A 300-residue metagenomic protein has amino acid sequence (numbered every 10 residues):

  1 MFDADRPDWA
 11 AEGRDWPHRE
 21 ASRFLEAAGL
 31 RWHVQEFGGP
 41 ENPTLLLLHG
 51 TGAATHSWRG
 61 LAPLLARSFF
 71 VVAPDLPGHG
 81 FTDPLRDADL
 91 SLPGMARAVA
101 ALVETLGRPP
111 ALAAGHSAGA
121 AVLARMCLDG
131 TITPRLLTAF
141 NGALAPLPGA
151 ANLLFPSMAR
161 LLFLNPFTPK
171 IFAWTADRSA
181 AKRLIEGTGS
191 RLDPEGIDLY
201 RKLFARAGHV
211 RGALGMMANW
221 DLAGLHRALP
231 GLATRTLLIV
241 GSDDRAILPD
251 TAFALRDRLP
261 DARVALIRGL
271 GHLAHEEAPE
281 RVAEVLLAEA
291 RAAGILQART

Functional and structural regions predicted by a protein language model:
M1-F24: An N-terminal hydrophobic leader/cap segment in hydrolases
L25-A27, H33-F37, A73-A114, A118 (+1 more regions): Active-site loop/oxyanion-hole signature of alpha/beta-hydrolase fold enzymes
L30, Q35-F81: Conserved HGGG/HGGXW glycine-rich cap/lid loop of the alpha/beta-hydrolase fold
W32, P146-L153, K170-P230: Conserved alpha/beta-hydrolase catalytic His-Asp/Glu region
L128, P134-P166: Flexible "cap/lid" loop of the alpha/beta hydrolase fold
L232, L238-V240: Short beta-strand/loop motif that positions the catalytic acidic residue of the alpha/beta-hydrolase fold
S242-I247: Acidic catalytic loop of the alpha/beta-hydrolase fold
A262-T300: Catalytic active-site module of serine/aspartate enzymes centered on a nucleophile-bearing elbow/loop
